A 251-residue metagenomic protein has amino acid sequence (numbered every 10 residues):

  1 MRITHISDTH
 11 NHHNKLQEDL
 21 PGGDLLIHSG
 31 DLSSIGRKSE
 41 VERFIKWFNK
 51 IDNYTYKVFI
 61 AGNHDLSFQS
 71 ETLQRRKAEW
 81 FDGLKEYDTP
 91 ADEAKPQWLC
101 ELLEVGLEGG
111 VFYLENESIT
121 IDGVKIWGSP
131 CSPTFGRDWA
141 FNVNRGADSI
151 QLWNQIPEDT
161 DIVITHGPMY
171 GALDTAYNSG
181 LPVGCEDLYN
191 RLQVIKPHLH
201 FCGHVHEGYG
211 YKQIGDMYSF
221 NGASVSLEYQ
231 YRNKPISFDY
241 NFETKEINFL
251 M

Functional and structural regions predicted by a protein language model:
M1-H10, S29, G123-S132, D161-H166 (+1 more regions): Active-site-proximal beta-strand elements of phosphoester/diester hydrolases
I6-I121, V194: Core catalytic region of metal-dependent phosphoesterases/phosphodiesterases, especially metallo-beta-lactamase-like
H10, L32-S33, N63-D65, P130-S132 (+3 more regions): Catalytic metal-binding/acid-base residues of hydrolase active sites
L16-E18, Q69-Q74, D138-A140, T175-Y177 (+2 more regions): Short aromatic-enriched loop/helix-cap "lid" or pocket-rim segments at secondary-structure transitions that line
S33, R75-L84, F135-W139, E158-H198: Active-site-proximal segments of metal-dependent phosphoesterases and phosphodiesterases across multiple
I35-G36, L66-S70, I121-D122, T134-R137 (+3 more regions): Short catalytic/ligand-binding loop motif for oxyanion handling, primarily in non-cytosolic enzymes, centered on
E86-K95, D122-I162, G180-D187: Binuclear metal-dependent hydrolase catalytic cores centered on His/Asp/Glu-rich metal-binding motifs
T120-D122, D187-I195, L199, H206-M251: Binuclear metal-dependent phosphoesterase catalytic core
